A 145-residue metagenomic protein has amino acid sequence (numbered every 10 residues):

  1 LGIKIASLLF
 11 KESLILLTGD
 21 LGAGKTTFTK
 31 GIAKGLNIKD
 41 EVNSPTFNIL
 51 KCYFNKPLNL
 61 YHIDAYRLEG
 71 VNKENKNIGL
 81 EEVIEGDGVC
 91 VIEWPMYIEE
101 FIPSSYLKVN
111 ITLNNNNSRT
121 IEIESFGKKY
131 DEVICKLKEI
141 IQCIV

Functional and structural regions predicted by a protein language model:
I5-E12: Phosphate-binding P-loop
L14-L16: Short hydrophobic/aromatic beta-strand immediately N-terminal to the Walker A/P-loop
T18, I38-F54: Short beta-strand-centered segment that lines the nucleotide-binding/catalytic pocket of NTP-utilizing
L21: The conserved Walker
K25: Conserved lysine of the Walker
C52-W94: Conserved nucleotide-sensing/catalytic segment adjacent to the nucleotide-binding pocket in NTP-handling enzymes
L80-V145: Short phosphate-coordinating micro-motif centered on Lys-Gly-acidic
